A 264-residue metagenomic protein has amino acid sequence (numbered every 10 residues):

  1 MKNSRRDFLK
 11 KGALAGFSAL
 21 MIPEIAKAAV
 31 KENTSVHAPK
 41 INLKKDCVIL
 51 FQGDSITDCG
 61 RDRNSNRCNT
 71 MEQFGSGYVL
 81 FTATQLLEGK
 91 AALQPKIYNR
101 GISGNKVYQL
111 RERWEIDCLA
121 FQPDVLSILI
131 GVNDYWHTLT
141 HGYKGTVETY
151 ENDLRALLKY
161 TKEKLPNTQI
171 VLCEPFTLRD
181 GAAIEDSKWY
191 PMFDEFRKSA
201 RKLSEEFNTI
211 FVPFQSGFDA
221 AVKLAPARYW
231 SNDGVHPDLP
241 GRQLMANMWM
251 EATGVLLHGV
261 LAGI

Functional and structural regions predicted by a protein language model:
M1-G16: N-terminal secretory signal peptides and thylakoid transit peptides that target proteins across membranes
N3, F81, E88-Q94, Q109-G263: Alpha-helical cap/lid subdomain in secreted, periplasmic, or secretory-pathway luminal O-acyl-processing enzymes
I22-I25: C-terminal segment of classical bacterial N-terminal signal peptides
A29-R100, E115-Q122: Serine-esterase "nucleophile elbow" of acetyl-processing enzymes
I102-V107: Functional beta-strand-loop-alpha-helix junction segments that form "active/interaction loops" within catalytic
